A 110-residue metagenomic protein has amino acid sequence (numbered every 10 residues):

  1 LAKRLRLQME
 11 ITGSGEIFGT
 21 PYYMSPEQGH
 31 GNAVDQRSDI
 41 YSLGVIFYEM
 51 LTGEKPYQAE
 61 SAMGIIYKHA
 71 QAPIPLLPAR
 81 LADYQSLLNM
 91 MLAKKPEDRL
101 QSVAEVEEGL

Functional and structural regions predicted by a protein language model:
L1-P26, H30-G31: Activation segment of protein kinases
T20-L110: C-terminal lobe helix-coil module of Hanks-type protein kinase domains
